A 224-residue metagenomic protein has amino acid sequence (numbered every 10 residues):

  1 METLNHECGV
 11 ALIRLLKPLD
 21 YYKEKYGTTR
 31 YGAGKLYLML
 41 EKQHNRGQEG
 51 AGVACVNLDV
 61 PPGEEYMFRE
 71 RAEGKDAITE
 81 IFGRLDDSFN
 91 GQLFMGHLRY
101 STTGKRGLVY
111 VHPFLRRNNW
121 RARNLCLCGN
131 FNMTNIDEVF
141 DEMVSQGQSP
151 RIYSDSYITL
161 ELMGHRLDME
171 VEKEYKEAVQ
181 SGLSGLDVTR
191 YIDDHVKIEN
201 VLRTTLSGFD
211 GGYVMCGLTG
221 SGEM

Functional and structural regions predicted by a protein language model:
M1-M224: Conserved short alpha-helical segments that host acidic/polar catalytic motifs at enzyme active sites
